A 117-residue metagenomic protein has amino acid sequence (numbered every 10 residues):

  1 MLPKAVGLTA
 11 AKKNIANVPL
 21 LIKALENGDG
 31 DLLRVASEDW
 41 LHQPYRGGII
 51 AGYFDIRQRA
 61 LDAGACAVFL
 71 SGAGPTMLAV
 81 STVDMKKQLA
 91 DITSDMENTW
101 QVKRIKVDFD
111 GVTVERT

Functional and structural regions predicted by a protein language model:
M1-A24, L33: Anionic-ligand binding region
N14, L25-T117: Glycine-rich, charge-dense phosphate/pyrophosphate-binding loop(s) and the adjacent flexible "lid"/catalytic subdomain
